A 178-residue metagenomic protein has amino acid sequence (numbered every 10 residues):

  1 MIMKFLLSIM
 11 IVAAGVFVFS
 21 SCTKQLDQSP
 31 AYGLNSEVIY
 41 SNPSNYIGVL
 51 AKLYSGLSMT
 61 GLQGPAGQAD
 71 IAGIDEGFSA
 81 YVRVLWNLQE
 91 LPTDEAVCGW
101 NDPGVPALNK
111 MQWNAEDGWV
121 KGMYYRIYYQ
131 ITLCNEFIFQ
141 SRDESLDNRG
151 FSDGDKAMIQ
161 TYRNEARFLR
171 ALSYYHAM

Functional and structural regions predicted by a protein language model:
M1-A31: Bacterial Sec-dependent N-terminal signal peptides
I9, Y40, K121-Y124: Charge-dense, low-complexity intrinsically disordered segments
V12, S36, T161: Short, flexible active-site loop motifs that bind/organize anionic cofactors or intermediates
C22-Y81: Membrane-proximal, proline-rich intrinsically disordered regions
K24-L26, Y32, E37-V38, W86-Q89 (+3 more regions): Flexible, active-site-adjacent loop/turn segments at secondary-structure boundaries
I47, S55-G61, E95-M178: Conserved, well-structured interaction surfaces
I71-L85, D155-N164: Amphipathic alpha-helical surface "interface" segments used for docking/oligomerization or membrane association within
Y81-N101: Core domains of carbohydrate- and sulfate-ester-processing enzymes
